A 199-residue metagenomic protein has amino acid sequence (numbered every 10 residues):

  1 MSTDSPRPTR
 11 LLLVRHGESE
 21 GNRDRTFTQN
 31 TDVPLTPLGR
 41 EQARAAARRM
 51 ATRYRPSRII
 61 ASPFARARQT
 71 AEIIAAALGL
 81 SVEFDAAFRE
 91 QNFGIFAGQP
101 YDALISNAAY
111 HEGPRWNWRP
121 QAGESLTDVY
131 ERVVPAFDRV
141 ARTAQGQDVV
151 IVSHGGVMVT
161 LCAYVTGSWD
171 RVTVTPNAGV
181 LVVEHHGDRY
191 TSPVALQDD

Functional and structural regions predicted by a protein language model:
R7-L80, T127: Active-site-proximal alpha-helix that buttresses catalytic centers in soluble enzyme cores
L11, Q147-G155: Generic beta-sheet signal
S19, V157-M158: Short active-site segment of divalent metal-dependent hydrolases/proteases that encodes the spacing between
P34, A76-V134, V194-A195: Phosphate-handling substructures
T52-R55, V140-D148: Glycine-rich phosphate-binding loop signature in dinucleotide/nucleotide-binding domains
A61-S62, E131, V152-S153: Short beta-strand scaffold positions
I73, T160-Y164: Active-site signature of alpha/beta-hydrolase-fold catalytic machinery across serine- and Asp/Cys-nucleophile hydrolases
S168-T191: Domain-level recognition of soluble alpha/beta enzyme cores, biased toward histidine phosphatases/phosphomutases
